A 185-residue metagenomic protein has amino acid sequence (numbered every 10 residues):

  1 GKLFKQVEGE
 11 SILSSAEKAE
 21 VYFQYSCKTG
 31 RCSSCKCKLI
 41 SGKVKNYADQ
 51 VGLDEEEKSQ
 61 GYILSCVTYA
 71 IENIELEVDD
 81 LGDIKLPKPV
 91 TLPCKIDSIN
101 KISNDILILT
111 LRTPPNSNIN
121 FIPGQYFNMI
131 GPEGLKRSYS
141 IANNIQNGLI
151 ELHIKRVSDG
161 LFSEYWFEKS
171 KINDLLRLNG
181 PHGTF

Functional and structural regions predicted by a protein language model:
G1-E10: Short, contiguous acidic and Ser/Thr-rich linear segments
K5, S26, Y69, N120 (+1 more regions): Residue-level "contact hotspot" at macromolecular interaction interfaces
S11-Q24, S34-G82: Iron-sulfur (Fe-S) cluster-binding segments and ferredoxin-like electron-carrier domains, especially [2Fe-2S]
Y22, C27, L53, N116 (+1 more regions): A structural connector/turn signal
L81-P89: Intrinsically disordered, low-complexity Ser/Thr-rich linker and spacer segments in cell-wall-related proteins
K88-L175, N179: Ferredoxin-reductase
G180-F185: A short, basic/flexible loop-to-alpha-helix module at the beginning of a structural domain
